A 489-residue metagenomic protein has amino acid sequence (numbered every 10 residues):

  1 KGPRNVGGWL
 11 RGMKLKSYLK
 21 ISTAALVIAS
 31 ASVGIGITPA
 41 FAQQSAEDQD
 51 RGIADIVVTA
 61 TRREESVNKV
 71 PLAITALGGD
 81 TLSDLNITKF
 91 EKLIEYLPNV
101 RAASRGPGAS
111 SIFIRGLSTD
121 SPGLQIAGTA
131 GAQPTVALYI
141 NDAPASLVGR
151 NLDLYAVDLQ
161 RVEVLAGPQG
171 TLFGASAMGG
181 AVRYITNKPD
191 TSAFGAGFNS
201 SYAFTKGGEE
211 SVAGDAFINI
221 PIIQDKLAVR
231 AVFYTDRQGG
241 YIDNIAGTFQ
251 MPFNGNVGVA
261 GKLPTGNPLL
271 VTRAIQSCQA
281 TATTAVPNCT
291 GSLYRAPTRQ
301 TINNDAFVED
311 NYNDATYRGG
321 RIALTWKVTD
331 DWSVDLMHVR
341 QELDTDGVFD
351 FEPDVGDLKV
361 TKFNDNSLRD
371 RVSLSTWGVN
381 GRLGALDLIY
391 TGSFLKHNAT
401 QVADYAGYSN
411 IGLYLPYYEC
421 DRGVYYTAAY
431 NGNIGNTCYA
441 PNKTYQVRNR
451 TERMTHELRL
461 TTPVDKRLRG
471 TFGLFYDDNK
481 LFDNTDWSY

Functional and structural regions predicted by a protein language model:
G2-Y96, D330, V334: N-terminal Sec signal peptide and the immediately downstream disordered periplasmic leader that contains the TonB box
T59, E91, E95-A143: Extracytoplasmic beta-strand/coil segments of soluble accessory domains associated with Gram-negative outer-membrane
I74, L82, I94, V162-G167 (+2 more regions): Non-catalytic regulatory/gating segments with a bias toward low-complexity or hydrophobic composition
S111-F113, I126-A127, V164, A177-S200 (+1 more regions): N-terminal periplasmic accessory domains that precede and gate Gram-negative outer-membrane beta-barrel machines
I126-A166, G258-A260: Short acidic/polar hinge/loop motifs at secondary-structure boundaries that mediate gating or recognition
G207-T345, S373-L374, T451-H456, P463-D477: Transmembrane beta-barrel wall of Gram-negative outer-membrane proteins
Y241-F249, V286, Q300-N304, D335-T361 (+4 more regions): Outer-membrane beta-barrel and related beta-rich outer-membrane complex signature in Gram-negative bacteria
M337-V339, V372-Q401, A440-Y489: Face-selective signature of the C-terminal outer-membrane beta-barrel domain
